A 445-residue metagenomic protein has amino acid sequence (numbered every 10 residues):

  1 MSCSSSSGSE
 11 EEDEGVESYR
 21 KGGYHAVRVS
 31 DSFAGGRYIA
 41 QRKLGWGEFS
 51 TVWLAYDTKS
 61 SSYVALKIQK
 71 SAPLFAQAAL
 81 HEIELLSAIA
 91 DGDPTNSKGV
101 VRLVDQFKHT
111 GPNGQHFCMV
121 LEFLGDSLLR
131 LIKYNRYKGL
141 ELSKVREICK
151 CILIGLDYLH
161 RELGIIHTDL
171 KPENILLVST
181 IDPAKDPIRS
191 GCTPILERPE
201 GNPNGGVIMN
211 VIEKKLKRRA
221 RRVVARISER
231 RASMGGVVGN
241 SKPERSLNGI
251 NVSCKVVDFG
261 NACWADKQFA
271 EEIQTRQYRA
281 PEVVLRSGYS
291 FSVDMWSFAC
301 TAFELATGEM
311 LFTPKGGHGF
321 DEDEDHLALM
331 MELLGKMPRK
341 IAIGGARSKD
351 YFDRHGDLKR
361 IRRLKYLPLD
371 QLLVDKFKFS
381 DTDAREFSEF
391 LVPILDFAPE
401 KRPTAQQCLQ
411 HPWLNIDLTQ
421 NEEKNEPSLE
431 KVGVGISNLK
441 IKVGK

Functional and structural regions predicted by a protein language model:
V16, R20, I68-S97: Conserved N-lobe beta3->alphaC-helix segment of eukaryotic protein kinase catalytic domains
A40-E48, V52: Protein kinase glycine-rich loop
G92-K108: Conserved HxN/HPN-centered segment at the entrance to the catalytic loop of eukaryotic protein kinase-like domains
V104-G114, G260-D266, M331-V392: C-terminal lobe substrate-recognition/regulatory segment of protein kinase catalytic domains
Q115-C118, F123-A184, S190, L196-G205 (+6 more regions): Conserved alphaE helix
I181-R189, E400-K445: Regulatory extensions flanking the kinase catalytic core
W264-A265, E282-V293: Conserved end of the kinase activation segment
R339-K340, F390-Q407: A conserved short helix/loop substructure at the end of the activation segment of eukaryotic-like protein kinase domains
